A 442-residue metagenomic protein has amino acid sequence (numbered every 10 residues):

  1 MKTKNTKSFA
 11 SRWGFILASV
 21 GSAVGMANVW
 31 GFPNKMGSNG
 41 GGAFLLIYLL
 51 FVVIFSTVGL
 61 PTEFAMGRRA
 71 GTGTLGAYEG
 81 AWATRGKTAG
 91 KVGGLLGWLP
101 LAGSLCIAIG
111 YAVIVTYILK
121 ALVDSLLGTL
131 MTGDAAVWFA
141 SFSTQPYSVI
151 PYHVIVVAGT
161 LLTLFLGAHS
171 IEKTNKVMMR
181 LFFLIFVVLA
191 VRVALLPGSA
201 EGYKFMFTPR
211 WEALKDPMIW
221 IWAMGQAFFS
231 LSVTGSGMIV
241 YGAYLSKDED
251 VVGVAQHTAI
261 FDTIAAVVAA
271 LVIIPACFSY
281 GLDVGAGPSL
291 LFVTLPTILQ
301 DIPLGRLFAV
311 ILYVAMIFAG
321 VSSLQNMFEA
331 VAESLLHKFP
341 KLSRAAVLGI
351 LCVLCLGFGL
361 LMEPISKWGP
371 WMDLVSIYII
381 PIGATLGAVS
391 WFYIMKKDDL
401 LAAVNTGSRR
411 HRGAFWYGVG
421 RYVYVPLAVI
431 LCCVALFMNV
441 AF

Functional and structural regions predicted by a protein language model:
M1-G31, G59-F64, R68-L95, S246-D250 (+1 more regions): Membrane-interface "cap" regions at the ends of multi-pass membrane proteins
K2-N5, F9, E172-V321, F339: Membrane-embedded translocation segments of transport machinery
T3-T6, N34-N39, R69-L99, A112-H169 (+5 more regions): Inter-helical loop and helix-membrane interface segments of multi-pass membrane transporters/permeases
S8, G14-I16, S22, V149-I150 (+6 more regions): Loop-to-transmembrane helix boundary motifs in multi-pass membrane proteins
A10, L17-A27, S104-A108, A112 (+6 more regions): Hydrophobic, membrane-embedded alpha-helices of multi-pass small-molecule transporters
S11-F51, S236-G237, G242, E249-Q256 (+4 more regions): Transmembrane helix-boundary motif of multi-pass solute transporters/channels
N34-Y48, G67-G73, S170-M178, G253 (+6 more regions): Transmembrane helix-loop boundary segments of multi-pass membrane transporters
L96-L101, Q145, F328, A332-C352 (+2 more regions): C-terminal membrane-solvent junction of multi-pass transporters and transport-like membrane proteins
